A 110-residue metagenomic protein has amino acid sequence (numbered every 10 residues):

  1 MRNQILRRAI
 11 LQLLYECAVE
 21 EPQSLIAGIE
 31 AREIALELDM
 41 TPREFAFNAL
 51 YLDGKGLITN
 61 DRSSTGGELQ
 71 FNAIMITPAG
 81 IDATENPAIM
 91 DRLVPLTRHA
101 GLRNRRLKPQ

Functional and structural regions predicted by a protein language model:
M1-P22: Short alpha-helical segments that sit at the start of domains
E21-L36: Short acidic, hydrophobic short linear motifs in intrinsically disordered regions
S24-L25, S63-Q70: Short, surface-exposed loop/turn segments at secondary-structure junctions
D39-K55, F71: Short amphipathic alpha-helical interaction segments
D53-T65: A short, conserved structural fragment
F71-L102: Short, amphipathic alpha-helical interaction segments positioned at domain boundaries
L102-Q110: Short acidic DE-rich linear segments
